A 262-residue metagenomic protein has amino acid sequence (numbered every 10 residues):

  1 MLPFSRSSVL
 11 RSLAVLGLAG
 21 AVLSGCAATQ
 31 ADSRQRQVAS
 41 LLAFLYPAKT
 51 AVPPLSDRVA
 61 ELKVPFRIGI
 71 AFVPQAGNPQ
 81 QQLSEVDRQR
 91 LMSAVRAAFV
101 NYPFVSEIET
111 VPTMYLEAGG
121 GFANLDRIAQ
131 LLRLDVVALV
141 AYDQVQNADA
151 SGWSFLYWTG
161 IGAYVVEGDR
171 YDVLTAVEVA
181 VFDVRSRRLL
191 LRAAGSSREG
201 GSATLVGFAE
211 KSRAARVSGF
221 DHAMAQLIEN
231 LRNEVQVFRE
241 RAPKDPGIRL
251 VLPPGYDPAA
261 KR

Functional and structural regions predicted by a protein language model:
L2-A14: Bacterial N-terminal signal peptides that target proteins for export
L13, Q82-V86, E210, A214 (+1 more regions): Charge-dense, low-complexity intrinsically disordered segments
V22-G25: C-terminal motif of bacterial Sec signal peptides marking the signal peptidase cleavage site
A27-K63, E167-A176, F182-R262: C-terminal/domain-edge helix-coil "capping" segments
V64-A148: N-terminal segment of the mature soluble domain
G119-R185: Surface-exposed short loop/turn segments
